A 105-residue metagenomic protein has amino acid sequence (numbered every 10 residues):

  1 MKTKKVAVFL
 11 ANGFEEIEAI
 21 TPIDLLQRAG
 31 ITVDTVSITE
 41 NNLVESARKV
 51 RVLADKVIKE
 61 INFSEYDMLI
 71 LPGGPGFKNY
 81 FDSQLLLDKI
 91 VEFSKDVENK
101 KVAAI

Functional and structural regions predicted by a protein language model:
M1-V102: Extended, subdomain-level signal for the structured scaffold at the beginning of enzyme domains
I105: Rossmann-like NAD(P)(H) cofactor-binding subdomain of soluble oxidoreductases
